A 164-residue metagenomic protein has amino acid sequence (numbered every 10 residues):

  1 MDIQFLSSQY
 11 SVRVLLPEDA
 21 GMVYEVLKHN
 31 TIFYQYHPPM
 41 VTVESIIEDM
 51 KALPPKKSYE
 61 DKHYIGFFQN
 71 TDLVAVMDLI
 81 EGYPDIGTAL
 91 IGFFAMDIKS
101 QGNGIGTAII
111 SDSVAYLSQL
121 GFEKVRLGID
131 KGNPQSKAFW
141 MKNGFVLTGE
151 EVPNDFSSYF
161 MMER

Functional and structural regions predicted by a protein language model:
M1-I3, F156-R164: Terminal substrate-recognition subdomain of acyl/acetyltransferases
F5-Y10, V14-A20, E25-K99, I110-D112 (+2 more regions): Acetyl-CoA-dependent GNAT
G102-T107: Glycine-rich acyl-CoA binding loop
L117-G128: Conserved GNAT acetyl-CoA-binding A-motif
L127-K137, P153-S157: Conserved beta-strand-loop-alpha-helix junction that forms the acyl-donor binding cleft
M141-E150: Conserved acetyl-CoA-binding loop of GNAT-fold acetyltransferases
